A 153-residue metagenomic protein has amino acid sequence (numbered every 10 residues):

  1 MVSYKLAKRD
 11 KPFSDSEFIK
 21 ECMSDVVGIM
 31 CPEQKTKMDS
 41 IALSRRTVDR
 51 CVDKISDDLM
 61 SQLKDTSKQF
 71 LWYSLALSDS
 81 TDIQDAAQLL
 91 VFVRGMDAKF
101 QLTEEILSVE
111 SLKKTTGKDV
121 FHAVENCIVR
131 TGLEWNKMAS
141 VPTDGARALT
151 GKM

Functional and structural regions predicted by a protein language model:
M1-K114, D119, A123-G132, G145 (+1 more regions): Extended, charged coiled-coil/helical-stalk scaffolds used for oligomerization and assembly in eukaryotic regulatory
K137-L149: Acidic/histidine-rich, metal-coordinating catalytic segments
